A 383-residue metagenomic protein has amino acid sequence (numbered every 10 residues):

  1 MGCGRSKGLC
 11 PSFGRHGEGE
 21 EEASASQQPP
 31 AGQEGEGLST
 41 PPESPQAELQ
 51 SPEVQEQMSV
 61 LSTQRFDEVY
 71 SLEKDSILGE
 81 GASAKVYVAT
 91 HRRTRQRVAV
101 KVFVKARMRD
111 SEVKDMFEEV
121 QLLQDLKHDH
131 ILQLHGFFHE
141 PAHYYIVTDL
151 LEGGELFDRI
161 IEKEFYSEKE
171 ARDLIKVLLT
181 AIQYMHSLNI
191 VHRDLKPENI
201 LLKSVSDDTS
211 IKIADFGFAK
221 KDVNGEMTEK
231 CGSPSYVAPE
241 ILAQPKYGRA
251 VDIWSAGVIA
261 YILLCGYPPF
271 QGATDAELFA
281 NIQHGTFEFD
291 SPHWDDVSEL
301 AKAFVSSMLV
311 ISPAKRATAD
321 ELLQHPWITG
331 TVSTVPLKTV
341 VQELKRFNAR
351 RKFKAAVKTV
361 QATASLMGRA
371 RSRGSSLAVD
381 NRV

Functional and structural regions predicted by a protein language model:
D75-A82, V86: Protein kinase glycine-rich loop
K85-K105: Glycine-rich ATP phosphate-binding loop
M116, V120-Q121: Regulatory alphaC helix of protein kinase catalytic domains
F137: Activation-segment/catalytic-loop signature of the eukaryotic protein kinase fold
P141-E155, R159: Conserved short submotifs of the Hanks-type protein kinase catalytic core that shape the nucleotide-binding pocket
L174-I175: Activation segment signature within eukaryotic-like protein kinase domains
D320-V383: C-terminal regulatory tails of eukaryotic serine/threonine kinases
